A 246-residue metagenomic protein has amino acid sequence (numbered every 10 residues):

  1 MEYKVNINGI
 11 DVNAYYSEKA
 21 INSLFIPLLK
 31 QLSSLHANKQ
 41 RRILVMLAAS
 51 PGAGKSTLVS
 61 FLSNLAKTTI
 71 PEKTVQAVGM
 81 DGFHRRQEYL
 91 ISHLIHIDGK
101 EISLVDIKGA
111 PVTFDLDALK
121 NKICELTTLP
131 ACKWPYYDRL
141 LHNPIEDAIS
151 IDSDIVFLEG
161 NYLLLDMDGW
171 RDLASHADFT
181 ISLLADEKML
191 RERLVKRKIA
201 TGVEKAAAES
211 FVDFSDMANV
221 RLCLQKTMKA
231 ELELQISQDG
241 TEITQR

Functional and structural regions predicted by a protein language model:
M1-F25: Charged, amphipathic alpha-helical linker segments immediately N-terminal to NTP-binding catalytic cores
G52: Walker A (P-loop) phosphate-binding loop of P-loop NTPases
K55: Conserved lysine of the Walker
L58: Hydrophobic positions on the alpha1 helix immediately C-terminal to the Walker A/P-loop
N64-Q76: Post-Walker A helix-loop "phosphate-sensing" segment adjacent to the P-loop in P-loop NTPases
Q76, F83-D138: Conserved nucleotide-sensing/catalytic segment adjacent to the nucleotide-binding pocket in NTP-handling enzymes
L141-R197: ATP-dependent NMP and nucleoside kinases share a basic, alpha-helical "lid"
E146, D168-R171, K196-R246: Small-molecule kinase domains that catalyze NTP-dependent phosphoryl transfer to phosphate-bearing small molecules
